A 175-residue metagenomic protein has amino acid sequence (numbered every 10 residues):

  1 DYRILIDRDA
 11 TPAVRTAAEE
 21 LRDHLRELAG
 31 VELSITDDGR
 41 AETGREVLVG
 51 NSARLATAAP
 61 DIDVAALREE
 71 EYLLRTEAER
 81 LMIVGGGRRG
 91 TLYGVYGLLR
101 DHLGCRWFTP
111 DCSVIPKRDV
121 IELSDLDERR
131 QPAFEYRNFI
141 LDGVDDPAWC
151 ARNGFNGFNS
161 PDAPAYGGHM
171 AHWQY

Functional and structural regions predicted by a protein language model:
D1-R3, D7-R8, E20-L21, R26-L28: N-terminal-proximal low-complexity accessory segments that begin disordered and transition into the first
D1-V14, E42-N51, M82-I83, N138-D142: Short hydrophobic beta-strand segments
D9-T11, S52-L55, R88-G90, D146: Solvent-exposed loop/turn segments at secondary-structure junctions within structured extracellular/periplasmic domains
A17-E20, H24, I62-Y175: Feature activates predominantly on carbohydrate-active enzymes
R22, G30-E32, G44-E46, R80: A common structural microfeature
G30-G39, P110-D111: Surface-exposed patches in mature extracellular/periplasmic domains of secreted proteins
E32-S34, L48, E122, E135: Ser/Thr- (and often Asn-) enriched beta-sheet segments in non-cytosolic proteins
I35-D63: Short, well-ordered secondary-structure micro-motifs within conserved domains or adaptor modules
